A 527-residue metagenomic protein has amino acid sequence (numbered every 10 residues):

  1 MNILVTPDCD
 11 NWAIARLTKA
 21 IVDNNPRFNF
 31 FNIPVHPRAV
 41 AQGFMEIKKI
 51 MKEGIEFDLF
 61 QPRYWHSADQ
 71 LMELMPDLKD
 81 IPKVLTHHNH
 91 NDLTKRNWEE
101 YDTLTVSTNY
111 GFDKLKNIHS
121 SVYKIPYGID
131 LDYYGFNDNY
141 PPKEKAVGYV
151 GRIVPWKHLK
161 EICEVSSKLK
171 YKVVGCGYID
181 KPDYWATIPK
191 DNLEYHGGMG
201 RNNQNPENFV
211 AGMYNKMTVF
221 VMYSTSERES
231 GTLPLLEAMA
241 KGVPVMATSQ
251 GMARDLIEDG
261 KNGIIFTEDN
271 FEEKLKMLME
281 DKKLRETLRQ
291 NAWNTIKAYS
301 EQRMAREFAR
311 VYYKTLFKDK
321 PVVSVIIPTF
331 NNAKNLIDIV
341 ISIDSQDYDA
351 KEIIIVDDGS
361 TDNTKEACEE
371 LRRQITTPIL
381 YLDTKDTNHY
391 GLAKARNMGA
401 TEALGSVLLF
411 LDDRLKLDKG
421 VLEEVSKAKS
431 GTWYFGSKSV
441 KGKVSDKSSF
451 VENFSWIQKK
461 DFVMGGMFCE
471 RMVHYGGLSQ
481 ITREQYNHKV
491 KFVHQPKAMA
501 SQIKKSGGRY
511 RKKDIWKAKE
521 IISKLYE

Functional and structural regions predicted by a protein language model:
D180, D357-E366, L415: A conserved acidic beta->alpha catalytic loop
D183-N205: Nucleotide-activated donor-binding/catalytic signature segment of Leloir-type glycosyltransferases, i.e., the conserved
V221, P244-A247: Short hydrophobic beta-strand element within catalytic cores of glycosyltransferases and related nucleotide-activated
D259-D269, M277-K282: Conserved acidic donor-binding segment of nucleotide-sugar-dependent glycosyltransferases
L284-A298: A short, well-ordered alpha-helix in the C-terminal region of glycosyltransferases
I341-A350: Short, acidic, metal-binding catalytic loop of nucleotide-sugar glycosyltransferases
K385-A403: Glycine-rich, basic loop-to-helix element that forms the pyrophosphate-binding segment of sugar-nucleotide handling
L408: Short aromatic/hydrophobic "clamp" motif used to bind/position activated sugar donors
